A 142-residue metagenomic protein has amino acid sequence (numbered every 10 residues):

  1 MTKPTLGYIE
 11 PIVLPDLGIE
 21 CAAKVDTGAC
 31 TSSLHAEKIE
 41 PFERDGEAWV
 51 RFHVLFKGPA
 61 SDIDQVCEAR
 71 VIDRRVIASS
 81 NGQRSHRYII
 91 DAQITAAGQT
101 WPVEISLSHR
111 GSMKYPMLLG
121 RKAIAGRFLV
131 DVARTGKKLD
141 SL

Functional and structural regions predicted by a protein language model:
M1-L142: Pepsin/retropepsin-fold aspartyl endopeptidases
